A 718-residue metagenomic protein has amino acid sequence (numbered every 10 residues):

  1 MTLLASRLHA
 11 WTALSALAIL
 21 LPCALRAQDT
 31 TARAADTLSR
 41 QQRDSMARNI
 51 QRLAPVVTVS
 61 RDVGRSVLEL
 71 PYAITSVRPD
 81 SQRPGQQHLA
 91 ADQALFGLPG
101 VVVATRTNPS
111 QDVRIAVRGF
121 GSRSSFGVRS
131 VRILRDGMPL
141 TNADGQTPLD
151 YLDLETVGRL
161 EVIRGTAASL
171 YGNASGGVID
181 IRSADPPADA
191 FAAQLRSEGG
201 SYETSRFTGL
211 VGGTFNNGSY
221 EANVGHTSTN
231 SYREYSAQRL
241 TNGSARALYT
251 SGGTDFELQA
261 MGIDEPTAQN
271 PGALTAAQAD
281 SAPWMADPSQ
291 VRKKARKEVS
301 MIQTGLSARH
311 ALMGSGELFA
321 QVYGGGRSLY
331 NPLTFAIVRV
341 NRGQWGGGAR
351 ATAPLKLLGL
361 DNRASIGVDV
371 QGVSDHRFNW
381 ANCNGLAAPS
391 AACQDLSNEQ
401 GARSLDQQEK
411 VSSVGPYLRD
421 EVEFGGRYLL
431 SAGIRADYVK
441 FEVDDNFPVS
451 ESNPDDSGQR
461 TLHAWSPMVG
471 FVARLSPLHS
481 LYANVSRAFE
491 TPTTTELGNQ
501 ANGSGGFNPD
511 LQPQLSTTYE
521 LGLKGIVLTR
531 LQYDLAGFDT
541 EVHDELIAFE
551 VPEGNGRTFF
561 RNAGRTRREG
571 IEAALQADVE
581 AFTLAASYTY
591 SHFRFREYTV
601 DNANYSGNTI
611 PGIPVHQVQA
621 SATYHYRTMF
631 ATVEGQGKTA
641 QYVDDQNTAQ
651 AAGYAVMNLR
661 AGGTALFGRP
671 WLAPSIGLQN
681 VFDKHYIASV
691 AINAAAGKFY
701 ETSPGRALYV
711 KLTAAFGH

Functional and structural regions predicted by a protein language model:
A34-Q86, D92, Q111-A116, V131: N-terminal periplasmic "start-of-domain" segments of outer-membrane beta-barrel proteins
A91-A94, S130-V131, M138-R164: Short acidic/polar hinge/loop motifs at secondary-structure boundaries that mediate gating or recognition
Y151-Q194: A beta-strand signature from Gram-negative outer-membrane beta-barrel systems, especially the internal plug domain
A192, G199-S228, R233-N270, A295-A311 (+2 more regions): Transmembrane beta-barrel wall of Gram-negative outer-membrane proteins
A260, L355-L357, D361-S365, D369-Q371 (+3 more regions): Structural signature of Gram-negative outer-membrane beta-barrels, strongest in the C-terminal barrel of TonB-dependent
M261, A483, L584, T609-H718: Conserved C-terminal beta-signal and adjacent last beta-strands/turns of outer-membrane beta-barrel proteins
S307, E317-Y330, R474, S480-S486 (+3 more regions): Membrane-embedded beta-barrel scaffold of Gram-negative outer-membrane proteins
L358, G425, Y438, D534 (+4 more regions): Gram-negative outer-membrane beta-barrel transporters
